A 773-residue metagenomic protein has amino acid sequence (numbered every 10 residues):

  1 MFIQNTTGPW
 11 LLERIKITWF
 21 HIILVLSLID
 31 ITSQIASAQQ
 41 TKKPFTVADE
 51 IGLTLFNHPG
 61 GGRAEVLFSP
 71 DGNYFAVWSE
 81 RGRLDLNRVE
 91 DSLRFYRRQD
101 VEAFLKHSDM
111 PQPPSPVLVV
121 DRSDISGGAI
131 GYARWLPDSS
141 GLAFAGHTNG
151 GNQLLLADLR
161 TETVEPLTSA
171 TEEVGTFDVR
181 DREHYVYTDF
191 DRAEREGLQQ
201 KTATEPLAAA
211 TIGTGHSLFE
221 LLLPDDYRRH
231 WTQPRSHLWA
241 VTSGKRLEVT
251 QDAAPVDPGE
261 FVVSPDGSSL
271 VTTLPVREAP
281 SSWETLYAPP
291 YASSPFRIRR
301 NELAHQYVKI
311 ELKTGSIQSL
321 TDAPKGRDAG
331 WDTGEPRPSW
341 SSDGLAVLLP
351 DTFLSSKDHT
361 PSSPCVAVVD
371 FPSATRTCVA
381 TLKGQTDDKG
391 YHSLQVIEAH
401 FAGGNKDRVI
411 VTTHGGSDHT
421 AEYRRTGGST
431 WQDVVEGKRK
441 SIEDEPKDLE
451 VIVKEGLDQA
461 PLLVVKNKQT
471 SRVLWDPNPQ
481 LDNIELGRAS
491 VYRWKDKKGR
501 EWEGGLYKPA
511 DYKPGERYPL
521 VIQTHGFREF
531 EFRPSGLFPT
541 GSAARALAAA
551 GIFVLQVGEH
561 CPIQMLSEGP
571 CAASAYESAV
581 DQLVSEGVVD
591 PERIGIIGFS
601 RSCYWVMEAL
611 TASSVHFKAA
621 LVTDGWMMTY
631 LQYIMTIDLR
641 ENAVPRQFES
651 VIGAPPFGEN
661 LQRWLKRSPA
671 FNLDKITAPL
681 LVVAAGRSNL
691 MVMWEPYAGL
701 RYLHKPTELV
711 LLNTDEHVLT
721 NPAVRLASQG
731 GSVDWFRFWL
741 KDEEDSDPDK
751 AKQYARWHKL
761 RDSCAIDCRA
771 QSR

Functional and structural regions predicted by a protein language model:
Q39-G62, R97-I130, A157-G175, L238-D257 (+9 more regions): Multi-bladed beta-propeller domains
I51-S92: Beta-strand-rich domains and repeat architectures in extracellular enzymes and scaffolds, especially beta-propellers
V66-Y74, G131-G141, T176-F190, E260-L270 (+5 more regions): Blade-terminus and WD-like Trp-Asp/Gly-His loop motifs, strongest in beta-propeller folds
Y74, G259, V271-L274, T430-K513 (+5 more regions): Non-catalytic accessory segments flanking enzyme active sites
E80-D85, T148-G151, R192-R195, R277-P280 (+3 more regions): Short glycine/acidic-enriched loop and turn motifs that connect beta-strands
V89-P113, F190-G244, P275-I310, T360-A374 (+2 more regions): Predominantly five- to eight-bladed beta-propeller fold
W475-E592, F599: Cap/lid segment of the alpha/beta-hydrolase catalytic domain
T540-A550, V554-R773: Active-site-proximal cap/loop segments of hydrolase catalytic domains
